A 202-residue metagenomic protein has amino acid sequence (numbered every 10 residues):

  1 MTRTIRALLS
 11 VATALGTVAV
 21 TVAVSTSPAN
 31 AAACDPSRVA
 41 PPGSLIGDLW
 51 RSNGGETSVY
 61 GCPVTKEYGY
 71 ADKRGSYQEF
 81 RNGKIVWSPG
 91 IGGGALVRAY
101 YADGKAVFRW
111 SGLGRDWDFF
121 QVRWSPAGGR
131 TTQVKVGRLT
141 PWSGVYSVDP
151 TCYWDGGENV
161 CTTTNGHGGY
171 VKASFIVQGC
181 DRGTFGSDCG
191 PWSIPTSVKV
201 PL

Functional and structural regions predicted by a protein language model:
M1-A31: Secretory targeting and sorting signals
N30-L202: Extended, compositionally biased repeat/scaffold regions that form elongated interaction surfaces
